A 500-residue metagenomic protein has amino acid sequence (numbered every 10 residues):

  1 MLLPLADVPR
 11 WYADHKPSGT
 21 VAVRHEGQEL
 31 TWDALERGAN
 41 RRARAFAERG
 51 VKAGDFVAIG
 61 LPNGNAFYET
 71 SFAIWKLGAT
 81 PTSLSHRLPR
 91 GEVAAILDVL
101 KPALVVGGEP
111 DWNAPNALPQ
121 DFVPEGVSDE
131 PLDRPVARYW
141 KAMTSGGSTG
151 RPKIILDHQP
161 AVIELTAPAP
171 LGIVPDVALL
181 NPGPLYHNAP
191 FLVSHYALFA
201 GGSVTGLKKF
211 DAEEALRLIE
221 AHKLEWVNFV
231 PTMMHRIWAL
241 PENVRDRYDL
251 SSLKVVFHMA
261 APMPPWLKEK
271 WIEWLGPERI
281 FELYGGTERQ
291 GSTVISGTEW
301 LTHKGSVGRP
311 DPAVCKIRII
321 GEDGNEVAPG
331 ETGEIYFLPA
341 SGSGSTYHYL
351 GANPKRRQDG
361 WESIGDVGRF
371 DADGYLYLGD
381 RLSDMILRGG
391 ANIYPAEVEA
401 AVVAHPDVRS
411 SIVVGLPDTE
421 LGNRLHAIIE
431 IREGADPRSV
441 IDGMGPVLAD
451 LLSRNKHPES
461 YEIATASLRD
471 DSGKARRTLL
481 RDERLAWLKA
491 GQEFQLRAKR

Functional and structural regions predicted by a protein language model:
V21-G64, P89-A94: Conserved AMP-binding/adenylate-forming core of the ANL superfamily
T31-D33, A137-E164: Conserved AMP-binding A3 loop
R44, E48-R49, E69-F72, K76-P135 (+1 more regions): Structural core segment of the AMP-binding/adenylate-forming
M143, F199, E225-W226, E242-H303 (+2 more regions): Gly/Ser/Thr-rich phosphate-binding loop
T144, G324, A464-L485: Flexible lysine-rich "adenylation lid" loop at the C-terminal edge of ANL adenylation domains
I163-A178, Y186-W226, L240: Conserved AMP-binding/adenylation subdomain of ANL enzymes
I219, V227, G360, V367-K456 (+3 more regions): AMP-binding/adenylate-forming catalytic core of the ANL superfamily
D311-A313, N325-R357, A391-I393: Conserved ATP/PPi-binding loop(s) of AMP-dependent carboxylate-activating enzymes
